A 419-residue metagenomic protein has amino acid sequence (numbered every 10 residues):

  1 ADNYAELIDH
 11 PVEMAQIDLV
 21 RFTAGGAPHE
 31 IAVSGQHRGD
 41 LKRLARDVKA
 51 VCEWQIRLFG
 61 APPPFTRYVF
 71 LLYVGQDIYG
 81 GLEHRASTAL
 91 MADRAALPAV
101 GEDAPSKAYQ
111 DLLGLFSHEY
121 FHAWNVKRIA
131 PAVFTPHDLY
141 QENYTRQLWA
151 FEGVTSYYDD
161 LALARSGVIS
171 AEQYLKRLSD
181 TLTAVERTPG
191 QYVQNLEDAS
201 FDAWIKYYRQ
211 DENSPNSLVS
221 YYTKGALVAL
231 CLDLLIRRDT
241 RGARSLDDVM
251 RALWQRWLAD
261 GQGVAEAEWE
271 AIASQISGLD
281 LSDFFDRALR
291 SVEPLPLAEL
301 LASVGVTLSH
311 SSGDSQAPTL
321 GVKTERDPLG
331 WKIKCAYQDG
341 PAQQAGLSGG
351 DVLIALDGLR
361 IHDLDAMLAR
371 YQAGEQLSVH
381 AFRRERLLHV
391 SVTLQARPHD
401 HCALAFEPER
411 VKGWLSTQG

Functional and structural regions predicted by a protein language model:
A1-A24, F59: Propeptide (latency) domains of metzincin metalloproteases
R21-L148: Juxtacatalytic substrate-recognition/specificity segment
L41, G80, S106, Q110 (+7 more regions): Hydrophobic alpha-helical scaffolding
I78, S117-F121, Y140-Q141, A150-F151 (+4 more regions): Catalytic-domain carbohydrate-binding cleft regions of carbohydrate-active enzymes
T88-A95, R128-I129, Y140-Q191, R386: Post-HExxH zinc-binding segment in Zn-dependent metallohydrolases
D159-D160, I169-G419: C-terminal recognition in membrane/secretory proteostasis and scaffolding
